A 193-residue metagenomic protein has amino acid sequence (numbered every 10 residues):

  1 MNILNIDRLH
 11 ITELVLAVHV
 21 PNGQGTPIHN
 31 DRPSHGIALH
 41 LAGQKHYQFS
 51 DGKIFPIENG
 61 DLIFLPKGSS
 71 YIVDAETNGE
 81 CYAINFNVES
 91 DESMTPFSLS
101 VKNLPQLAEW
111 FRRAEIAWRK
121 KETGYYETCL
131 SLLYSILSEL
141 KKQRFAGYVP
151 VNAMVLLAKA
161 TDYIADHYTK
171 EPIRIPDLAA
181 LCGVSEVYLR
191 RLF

Functional and structural regions predicted by a protein language model:
M1-N2: N-terminal low-complexity or simple alpha-helical regulatory segments that function as activation/interaction modules
R8-L99: N-terminal regulatory/effector-sensing and dimerization cores that precede helix-turn-helix DNA-binding domains
E92-V149, D162: Amphipathic alpha-helical segments enriched in hydrophobic/aromatic residues interleaved with Lys/Arg
C129-L133, N152-L156, R174, L178-L181: Short, conserved alpha-helical segments within structured domains
V155-Y163: Pre-recognition alpha-helix immediately N-terminal to the DNA-recognition helix within helix-turn-helix or winged-helix
H167-P172: Short helix/strand-capping hinge loops at secondary-structure junctions that flank key functional elements
I175-F193: Basic/polar phosphate-binding segments, predominantly the helix-turn-helix DNA-binding elements of transcriptional
